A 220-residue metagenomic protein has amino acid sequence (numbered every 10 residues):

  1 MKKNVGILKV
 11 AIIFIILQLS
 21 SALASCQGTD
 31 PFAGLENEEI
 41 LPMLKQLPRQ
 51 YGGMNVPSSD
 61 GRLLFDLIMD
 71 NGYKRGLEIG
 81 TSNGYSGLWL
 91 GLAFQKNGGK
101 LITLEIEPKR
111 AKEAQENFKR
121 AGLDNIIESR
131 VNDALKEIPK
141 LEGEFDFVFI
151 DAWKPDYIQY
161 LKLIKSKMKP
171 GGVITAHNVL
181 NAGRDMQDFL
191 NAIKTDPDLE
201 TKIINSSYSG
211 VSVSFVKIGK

Functional and structural regions predicted by a protein language model:
N4-F147, K154-T175, V179-K220: A short alpha-helical cap/connector motif
